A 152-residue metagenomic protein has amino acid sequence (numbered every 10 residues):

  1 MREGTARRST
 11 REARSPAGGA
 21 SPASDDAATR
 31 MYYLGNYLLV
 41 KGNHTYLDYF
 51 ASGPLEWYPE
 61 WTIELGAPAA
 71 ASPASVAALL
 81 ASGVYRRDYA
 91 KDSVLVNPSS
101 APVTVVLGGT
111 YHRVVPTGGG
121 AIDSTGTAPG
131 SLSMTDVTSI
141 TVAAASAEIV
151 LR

Functional and structural regions predicted by a protein language model:
M1-R152: Glycan-processing catalytic domains of CAZymes
